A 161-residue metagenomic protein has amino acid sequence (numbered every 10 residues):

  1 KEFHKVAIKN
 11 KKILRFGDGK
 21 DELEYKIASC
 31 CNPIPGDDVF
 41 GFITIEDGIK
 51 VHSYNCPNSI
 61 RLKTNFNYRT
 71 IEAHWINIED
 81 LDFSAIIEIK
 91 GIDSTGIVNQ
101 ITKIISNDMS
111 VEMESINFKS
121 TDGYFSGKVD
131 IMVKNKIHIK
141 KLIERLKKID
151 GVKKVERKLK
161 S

Functional and structural regions predicted by a protein language model:
K1-V98, N107, N117-K119, N135-I137 (+3 more regions): N-terminal non-catalytic structural scaffold regions of very large proteins
I49, F125-M132: A generic structural motif
D122: Glycine-rich, small/acidic residue-mixed loop/short-helix segments
